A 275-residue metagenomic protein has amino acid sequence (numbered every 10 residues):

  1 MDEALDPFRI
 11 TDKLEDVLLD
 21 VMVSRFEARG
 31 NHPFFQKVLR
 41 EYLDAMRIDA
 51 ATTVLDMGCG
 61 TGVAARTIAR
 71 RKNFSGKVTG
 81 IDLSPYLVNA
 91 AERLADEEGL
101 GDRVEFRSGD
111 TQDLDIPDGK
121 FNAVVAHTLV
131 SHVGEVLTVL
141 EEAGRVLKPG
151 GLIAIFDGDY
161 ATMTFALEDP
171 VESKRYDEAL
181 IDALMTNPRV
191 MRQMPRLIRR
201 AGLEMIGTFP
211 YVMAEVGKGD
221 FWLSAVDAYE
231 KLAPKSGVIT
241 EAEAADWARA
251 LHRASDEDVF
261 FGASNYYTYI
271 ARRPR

Functional and structural regions predicted by a protein language model:
D2-D16, D20-R25, R29, I206-G262: C-terminal helical/coil "lid" or tail adjacent to the Rossmann-like core of SAM-dependent
H32-T52, T67: Conserved alpha-helix/loop element of class I SAM-dependent methyltransferases that forms part of the SAM/SAH-binding
T53-M57, T61-D113: Class I SAM-dependent methyltransferase SAM/SAH-binding core
Q112-A123: A short acidic, Gly/Pro-enriched loop at the edge of an enzyme's catalytic core that lines a small-molecule cofactor
N122-V136: A short SAM/SAH-binding and catalytic strip from SAM-dependent methyltransferases
L137-L152: A short glycine-rich, Lys/Arg-flanked "PGG" loop and its adjoining helix->strand segment in the class I
L152-G219: Conserved catalytic/acceptor-binding region of the Class I
A201-L203, Y266-R275: Core SAM-dependent methyltransferase catalytic element
